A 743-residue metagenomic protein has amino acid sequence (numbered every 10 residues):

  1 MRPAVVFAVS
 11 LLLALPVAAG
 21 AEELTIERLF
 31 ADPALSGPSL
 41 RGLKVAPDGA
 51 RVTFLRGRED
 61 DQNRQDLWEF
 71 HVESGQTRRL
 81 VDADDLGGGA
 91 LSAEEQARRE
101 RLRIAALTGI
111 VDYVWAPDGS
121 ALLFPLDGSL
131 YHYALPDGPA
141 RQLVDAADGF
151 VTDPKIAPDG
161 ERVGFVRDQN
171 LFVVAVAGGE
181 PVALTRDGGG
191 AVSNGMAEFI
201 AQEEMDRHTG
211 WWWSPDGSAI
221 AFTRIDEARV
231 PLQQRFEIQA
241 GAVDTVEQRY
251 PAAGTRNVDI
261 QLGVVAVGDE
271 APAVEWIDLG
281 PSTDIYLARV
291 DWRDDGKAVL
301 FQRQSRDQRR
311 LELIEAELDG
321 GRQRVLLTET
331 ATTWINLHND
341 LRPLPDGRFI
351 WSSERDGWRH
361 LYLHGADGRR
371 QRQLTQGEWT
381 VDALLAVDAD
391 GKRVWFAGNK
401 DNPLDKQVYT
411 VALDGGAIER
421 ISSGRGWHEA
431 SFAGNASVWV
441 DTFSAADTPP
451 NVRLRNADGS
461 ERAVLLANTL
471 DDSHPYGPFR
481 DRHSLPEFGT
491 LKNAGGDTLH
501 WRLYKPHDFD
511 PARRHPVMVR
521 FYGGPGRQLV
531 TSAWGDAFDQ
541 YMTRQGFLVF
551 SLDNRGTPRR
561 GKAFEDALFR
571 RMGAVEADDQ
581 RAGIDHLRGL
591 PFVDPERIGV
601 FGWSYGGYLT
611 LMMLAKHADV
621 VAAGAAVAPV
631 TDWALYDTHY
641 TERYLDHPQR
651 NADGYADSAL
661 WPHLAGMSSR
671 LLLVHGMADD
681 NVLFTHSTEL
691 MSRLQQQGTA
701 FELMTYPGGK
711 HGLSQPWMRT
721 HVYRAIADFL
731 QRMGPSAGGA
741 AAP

Functional and structural regions predicted by a protein language model:
M1-A4: Positively charged n-region of N-terminal signal peptides that target proteins for export
F7-L12, G20-D441, A446-P450, L454-R455: Beta-propeller folds
G42, H208, P231-L232, W276 (+4 more regions): Serine-hydrolase catalytic core recognition
